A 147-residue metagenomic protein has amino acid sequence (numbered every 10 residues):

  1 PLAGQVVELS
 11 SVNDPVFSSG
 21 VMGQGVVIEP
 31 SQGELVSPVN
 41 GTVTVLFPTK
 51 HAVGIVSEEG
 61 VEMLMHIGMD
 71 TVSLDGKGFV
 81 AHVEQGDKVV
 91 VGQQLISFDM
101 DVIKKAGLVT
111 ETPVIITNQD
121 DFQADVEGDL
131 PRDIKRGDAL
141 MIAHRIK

Functional and structural regions predicted by a protein language model:
P1-K147: Contiguous, well-folded functional domains in the mature portion of proteins
